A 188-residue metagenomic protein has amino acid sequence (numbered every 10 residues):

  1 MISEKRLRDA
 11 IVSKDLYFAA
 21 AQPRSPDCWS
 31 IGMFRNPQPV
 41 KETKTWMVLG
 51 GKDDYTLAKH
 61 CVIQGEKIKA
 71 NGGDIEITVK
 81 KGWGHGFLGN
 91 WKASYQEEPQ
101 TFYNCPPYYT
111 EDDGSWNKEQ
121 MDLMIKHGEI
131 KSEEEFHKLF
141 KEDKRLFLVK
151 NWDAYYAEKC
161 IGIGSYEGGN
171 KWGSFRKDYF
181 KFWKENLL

Functional and structural regions predicted by a protein language model:
M1-K5: Glycine-rich nucleophile elbow surrounding the catalytic serine of serine-hydrolase chemistry
L7-G82: The feature captures the conserved acid-bearing segment of alpha/beta-hydrolase catalytic domains
N71-L188: C-terminal catalytic histidine-bearing segment of alpha/beta-hydrolase fold enzymes
